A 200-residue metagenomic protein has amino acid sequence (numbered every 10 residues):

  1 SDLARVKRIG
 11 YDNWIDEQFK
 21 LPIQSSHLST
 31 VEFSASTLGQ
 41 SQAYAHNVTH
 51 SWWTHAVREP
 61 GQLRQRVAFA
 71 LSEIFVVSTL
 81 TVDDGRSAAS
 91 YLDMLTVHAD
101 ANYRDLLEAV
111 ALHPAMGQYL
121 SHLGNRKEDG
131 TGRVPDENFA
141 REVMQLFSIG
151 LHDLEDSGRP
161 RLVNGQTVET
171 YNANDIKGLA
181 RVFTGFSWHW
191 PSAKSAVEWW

Functional and structural regions predicted by a protein language model:
S1: Mature N-terminal segment immediately following signal peptide/propeptide cleavage in secreted/periplasmic
A4-T37, Y44-W53, D84-W200: Active-site substrate-binding loop specific to GH73 endo-beta-N-acetylglucosaminidase modules in bacterial autolysins
Y44-V48, R58-R66: Amphipathic interfacial helices
L63-V67, T79-S87: Short, flexible active-site-proximal loops enriched in glycine and acidic residues
